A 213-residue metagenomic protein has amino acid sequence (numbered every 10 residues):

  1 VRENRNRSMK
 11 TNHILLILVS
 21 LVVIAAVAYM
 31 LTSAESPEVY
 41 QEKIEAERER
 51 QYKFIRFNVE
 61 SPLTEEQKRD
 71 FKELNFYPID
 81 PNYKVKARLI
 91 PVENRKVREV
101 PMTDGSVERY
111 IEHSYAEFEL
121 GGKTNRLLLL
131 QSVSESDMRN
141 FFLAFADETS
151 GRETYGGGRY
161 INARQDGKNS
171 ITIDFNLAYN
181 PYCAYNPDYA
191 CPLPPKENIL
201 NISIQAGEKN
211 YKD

Functional and structural regions predicted by a protein language model:
V1-S8: Short, Lys/Arg-enriched N-terminal segments with co-localized hydrophobic residues within the first ~10-30 amino acids
M9-I14: Positively charged n-region of N-terminal signal peptides that target proteins for export
L15-M30: Hydrophobic membrane-insertion alpha-helices, especially the h-region of bacterial N-terminal signal peptides
S33-A46: Ser/Thr/Pro/Gly-rich low-complexity linker/stalk segments immediately outside membranes or between
E38, Y179-D213: Extended, aromatic/histidine-rich regions of cofactor-dependent oxidoreductases associated with respiratory
E47, P62-P101: Extracytoplasmic/periplasmic/luminal assembly and interaction segments in envelope/secretory/respiratory proteins
E93-G157: Mid-length scaffold segments of soluble, non-membrane domains
L143-Y179: Acidic, glycine-rich flexible loop segments
